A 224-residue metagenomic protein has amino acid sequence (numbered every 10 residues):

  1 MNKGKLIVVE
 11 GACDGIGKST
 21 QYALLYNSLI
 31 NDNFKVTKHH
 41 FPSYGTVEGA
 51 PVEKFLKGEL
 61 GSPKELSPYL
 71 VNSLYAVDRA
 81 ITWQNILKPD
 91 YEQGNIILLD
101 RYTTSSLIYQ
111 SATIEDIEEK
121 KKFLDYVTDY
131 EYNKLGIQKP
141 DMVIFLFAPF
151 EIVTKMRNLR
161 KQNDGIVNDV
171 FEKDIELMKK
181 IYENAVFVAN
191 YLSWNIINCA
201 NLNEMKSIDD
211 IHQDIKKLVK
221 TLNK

Functional and structural regions predicted by a protein language model:
N2-N27: Walker A (P-loop) phosphate-binding motif
G4-V8, I96-L98, W194: Residue-level preference for the first positions of well-ordered beta-strands
L6, V36-K38, V143-F145, W194-I196: Conserved beta-strand scaffold positions in the cores of enzyme catalytic domains, especially in NTP/NDP-utilizing
E10-G11, L146, C199: Catalytic metal- and UDP-sugar-binding loop of GT-A-like glycosyltransferases, i.e., residues flanking the conserved
A23-L24, V52-K54, S111-E115, R157-K161 (+1 more regions): Short, glycine/charged-enriched secondary-structure capping and boundary segments
Y26, E151-K224: NTP-dependent small-molecule kinase module
N31-L135: ATP-dependent small-molecule kinase phosphotransfer cores that center on conserved nucleotide phosphate-binding segments
T104-E183: A glycine- and Lys/Arg-enriched "phosphate-lid" helix/loop adjacent to the NTP-binding pocket of small-molecule kinases
